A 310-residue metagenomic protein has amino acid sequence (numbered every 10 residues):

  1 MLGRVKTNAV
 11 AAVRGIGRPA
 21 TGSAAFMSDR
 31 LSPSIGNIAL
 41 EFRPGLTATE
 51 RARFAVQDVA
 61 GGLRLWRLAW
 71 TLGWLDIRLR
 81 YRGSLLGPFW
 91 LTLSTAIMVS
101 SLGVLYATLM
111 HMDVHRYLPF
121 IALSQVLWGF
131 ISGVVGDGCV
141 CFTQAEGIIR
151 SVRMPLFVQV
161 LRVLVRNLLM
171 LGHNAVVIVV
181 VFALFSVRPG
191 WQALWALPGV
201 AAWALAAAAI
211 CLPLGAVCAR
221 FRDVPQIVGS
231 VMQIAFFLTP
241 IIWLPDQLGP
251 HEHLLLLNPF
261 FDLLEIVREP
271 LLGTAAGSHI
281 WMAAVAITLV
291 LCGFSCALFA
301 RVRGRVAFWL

Functional and structural regions predicted by a protein language model:
R4, N8, I16-G17, T21-L310: Hydrophobic transmembrane alpha-helices and immediately adjacent juxtamembrane helices of multi-pass inner-membrane
